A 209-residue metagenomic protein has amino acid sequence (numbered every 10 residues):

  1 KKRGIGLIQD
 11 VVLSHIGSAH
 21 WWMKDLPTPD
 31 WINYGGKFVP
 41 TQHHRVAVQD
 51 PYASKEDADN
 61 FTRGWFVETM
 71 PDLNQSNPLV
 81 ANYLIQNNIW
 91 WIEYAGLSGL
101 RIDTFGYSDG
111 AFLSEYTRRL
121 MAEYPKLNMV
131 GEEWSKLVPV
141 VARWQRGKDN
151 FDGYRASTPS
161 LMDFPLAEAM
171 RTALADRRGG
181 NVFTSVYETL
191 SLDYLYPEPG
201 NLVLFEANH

Functional and structural regions predicted by a protein language model:
K1-I89, Y94-A95, E115-Y124, N128 (+2 more regions): Substrate-binding/active-site clefts of carbohydrate-active enzymes
H15, M23, N87-I89, E93 (+2 more regions): Active-site-proximal helices and loops of the catalytic beta/alpha 8
P71, V203-L204: A broad, low-specificity signal marking well-ordered, structured residues that form hydrophobic/aromatic
A207-H209: Extended catalytic-interface subdomain
